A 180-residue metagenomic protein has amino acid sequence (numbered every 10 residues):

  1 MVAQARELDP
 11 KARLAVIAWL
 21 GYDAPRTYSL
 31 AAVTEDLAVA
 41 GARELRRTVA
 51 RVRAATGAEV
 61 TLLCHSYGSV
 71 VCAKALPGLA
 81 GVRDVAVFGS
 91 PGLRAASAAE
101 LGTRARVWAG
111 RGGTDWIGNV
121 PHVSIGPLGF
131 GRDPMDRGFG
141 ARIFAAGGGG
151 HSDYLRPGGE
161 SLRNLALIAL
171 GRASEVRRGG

Functional and structural regions predicted by a protein language model:
V2-R46, R53-A58, G78-G180: Lipolytic serine-hydrolase domain surface
L63-C72: Gly/Ala-rich beta-loop-alpha elbow adjacent to hydrolase catalytic centers
